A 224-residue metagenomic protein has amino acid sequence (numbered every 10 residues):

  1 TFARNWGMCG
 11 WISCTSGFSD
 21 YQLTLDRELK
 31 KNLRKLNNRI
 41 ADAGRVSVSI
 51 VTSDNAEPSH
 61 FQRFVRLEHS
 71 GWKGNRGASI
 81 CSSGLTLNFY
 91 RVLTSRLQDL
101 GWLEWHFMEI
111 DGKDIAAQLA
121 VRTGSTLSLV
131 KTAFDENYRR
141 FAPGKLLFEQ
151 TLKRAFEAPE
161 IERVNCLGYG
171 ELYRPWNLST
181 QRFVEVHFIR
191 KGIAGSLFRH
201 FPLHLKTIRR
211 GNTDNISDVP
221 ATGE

Functional and structural regions predicted by a protein language model:
T1-R140, G223-E224: A conserved beta-strand-loop-helix scaffold within acyl/acetyltransferase catalytic domains
T1-S19, T24, I110, G124 (+1 more regions): Active-site/acyl-donor-binding loops of N-acyltransferases
V92-S95, Q150-E157: Short glycine/serine- and small hydrophobic-enriched flexible loop segments
Q98, A133-D135, K145-F148, I193 (+1 more regions): Short, charged/polar low-complexity linear motifs in solvent-exposed/disordered segments
R140-K153: Conserved acetyl-CoA-binding loop-helix of GNAT-fold acetyltransferases
